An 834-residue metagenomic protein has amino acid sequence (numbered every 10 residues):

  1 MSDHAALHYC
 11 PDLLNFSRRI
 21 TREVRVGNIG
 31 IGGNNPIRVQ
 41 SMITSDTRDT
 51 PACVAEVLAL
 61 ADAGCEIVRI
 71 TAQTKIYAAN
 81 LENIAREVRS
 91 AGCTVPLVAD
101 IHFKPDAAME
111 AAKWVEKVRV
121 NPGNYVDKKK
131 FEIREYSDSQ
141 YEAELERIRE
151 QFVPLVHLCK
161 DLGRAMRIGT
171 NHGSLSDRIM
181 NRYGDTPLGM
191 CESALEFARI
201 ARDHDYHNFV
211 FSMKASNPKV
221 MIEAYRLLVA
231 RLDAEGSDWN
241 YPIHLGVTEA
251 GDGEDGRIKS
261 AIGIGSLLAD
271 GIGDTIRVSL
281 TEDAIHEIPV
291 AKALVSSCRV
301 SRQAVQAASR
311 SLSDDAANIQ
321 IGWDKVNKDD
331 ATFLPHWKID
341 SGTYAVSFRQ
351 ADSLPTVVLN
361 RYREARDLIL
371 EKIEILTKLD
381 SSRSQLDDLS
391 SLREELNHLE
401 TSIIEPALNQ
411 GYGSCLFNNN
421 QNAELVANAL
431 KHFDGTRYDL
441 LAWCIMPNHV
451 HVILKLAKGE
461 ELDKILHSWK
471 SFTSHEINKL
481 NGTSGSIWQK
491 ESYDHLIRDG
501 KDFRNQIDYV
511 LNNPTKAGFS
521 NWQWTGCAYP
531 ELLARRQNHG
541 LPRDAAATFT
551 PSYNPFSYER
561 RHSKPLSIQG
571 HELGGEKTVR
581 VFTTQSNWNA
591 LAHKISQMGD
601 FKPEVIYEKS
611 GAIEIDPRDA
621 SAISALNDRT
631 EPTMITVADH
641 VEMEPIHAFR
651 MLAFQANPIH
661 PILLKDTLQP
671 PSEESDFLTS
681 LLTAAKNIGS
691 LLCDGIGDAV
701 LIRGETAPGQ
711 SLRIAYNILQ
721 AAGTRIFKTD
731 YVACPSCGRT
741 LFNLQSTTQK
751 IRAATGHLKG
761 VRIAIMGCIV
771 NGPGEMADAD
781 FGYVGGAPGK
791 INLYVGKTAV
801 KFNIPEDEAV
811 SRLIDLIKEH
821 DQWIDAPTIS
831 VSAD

Functional and structural regions predicted by a protein language model:
S2-S41, V156, K160-L162, A547-L591 (+1 more regions): N-terminal amphipathic alpha-helix/helix-capping segment at the start of soluble metabolic enzymes
N34-A52, T71-Q73, P96-K104, R178-C191 (+4 more regions): Active-site mouth loops of central-metabolism enzymes
I37-I43, E66-I70, V95-I101, V118-V120 (+11 more regions): Hydrophobic faces of well-ordered beta-strands that scaffold small-molecule active sites in alpha/beta enzyme cores
T44, D62-V88, P122-A143, F209-P218 (+1 more regions): Glycine-rich, proline-tolerant flexible connector loops at the mouths of alpha/beta enzymes
A72-W114, N589-A590: N-terminal active-site wall of soluble small-molecule enzyme domains
T94-E132, Y141-L158, G163: Hydrophobic or amphipathic alpha-helical targeting/insertion segments
Y136-F152, H157, R178-R302, F549-S557 (+1 more regions): Catalytic alpha/beta core domains of metabolic enzymes, predominantly
Q303-A546: Short catalytic/metal-binding and nucleic-acid-binding patches
